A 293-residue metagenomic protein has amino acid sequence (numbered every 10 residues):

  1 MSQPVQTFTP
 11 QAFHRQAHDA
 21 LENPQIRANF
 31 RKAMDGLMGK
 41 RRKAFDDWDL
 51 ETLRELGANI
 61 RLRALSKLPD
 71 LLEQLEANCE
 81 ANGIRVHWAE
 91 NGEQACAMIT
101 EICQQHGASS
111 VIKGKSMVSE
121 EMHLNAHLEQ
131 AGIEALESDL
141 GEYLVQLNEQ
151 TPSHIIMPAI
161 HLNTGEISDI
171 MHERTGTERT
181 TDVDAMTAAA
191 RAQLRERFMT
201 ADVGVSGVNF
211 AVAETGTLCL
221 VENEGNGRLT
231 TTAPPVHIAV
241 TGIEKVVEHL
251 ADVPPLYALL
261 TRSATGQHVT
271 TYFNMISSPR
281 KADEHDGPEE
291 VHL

Functional and structural regions predicted by a protein language model:
M1-L293: The feature marks the mature, well-folded catalytic cores of soluble enzymes
